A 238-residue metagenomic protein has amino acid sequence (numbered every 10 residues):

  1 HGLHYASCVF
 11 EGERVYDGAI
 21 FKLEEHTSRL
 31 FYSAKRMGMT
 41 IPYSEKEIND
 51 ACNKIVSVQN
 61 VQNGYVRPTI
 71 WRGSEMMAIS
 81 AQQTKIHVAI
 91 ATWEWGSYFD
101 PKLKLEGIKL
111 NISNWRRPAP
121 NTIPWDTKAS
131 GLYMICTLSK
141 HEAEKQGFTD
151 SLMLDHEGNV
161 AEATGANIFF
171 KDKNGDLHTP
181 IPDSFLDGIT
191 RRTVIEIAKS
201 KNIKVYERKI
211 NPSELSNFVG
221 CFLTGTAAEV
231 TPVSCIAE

Functional and structural regions predicted by a protein language model:
H1-K54, M77-A237: Helix-start/capping segments and mature chain N-termini
S57, V61-T69: Ordered, amphipathic secondary-structure segments that act as subunit-interaction surfaces in large macromolecular
W71-M76: Short, internal active-site loops enriched in acidic
